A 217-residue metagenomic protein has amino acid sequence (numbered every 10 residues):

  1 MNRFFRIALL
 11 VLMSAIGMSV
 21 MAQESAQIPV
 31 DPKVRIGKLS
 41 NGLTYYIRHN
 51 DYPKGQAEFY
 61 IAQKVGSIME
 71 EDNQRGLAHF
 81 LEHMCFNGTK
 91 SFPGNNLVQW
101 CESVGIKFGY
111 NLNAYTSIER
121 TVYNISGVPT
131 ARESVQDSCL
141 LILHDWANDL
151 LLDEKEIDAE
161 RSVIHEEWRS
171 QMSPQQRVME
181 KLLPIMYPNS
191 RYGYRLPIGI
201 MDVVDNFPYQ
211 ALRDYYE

Functional and structural regions predicted by a protein language model:
M1-I7: Positively charged n-region of N-terminal signal peptides that target proteins for export
I7-S19: Bacterial N-terminal signal peptides
Q23-R35, Y123-S126, E133, L141 (+1 more regions): Histidine-acidic residue clusters that define the catalytic metal-binding segment of zinc metallopeptidase domains
E24-I61: Mature N-terminal segment immediately following signal peptide/propeptide cleavage in secreted/periplasmic
E58-S126, S173-P174, V178, Y194-I200 (+1 more regions): M16/MPP (pitrilysin/insulinase) zinc-metallopeptidase core fold and M16-derived inactive scaffolds
S91, I125-E160: M16/insulysin-pitrilysin zinc metalloprotease superfamily fold
G94, V98-E102, L150-R169, E180: Acidic/histidine-enriched alpha-helical segments
